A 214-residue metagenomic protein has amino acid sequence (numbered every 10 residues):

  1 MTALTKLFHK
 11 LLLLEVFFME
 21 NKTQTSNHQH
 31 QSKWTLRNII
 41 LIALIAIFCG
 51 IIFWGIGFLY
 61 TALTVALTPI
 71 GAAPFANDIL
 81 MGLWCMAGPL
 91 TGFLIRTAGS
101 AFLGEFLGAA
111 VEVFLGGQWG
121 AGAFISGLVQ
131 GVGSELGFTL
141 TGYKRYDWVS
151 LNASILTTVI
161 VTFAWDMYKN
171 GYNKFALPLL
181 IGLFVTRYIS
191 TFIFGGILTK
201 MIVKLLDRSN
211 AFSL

Functional and structural regions predicted by a protein language model:
M1-F18: N-terminal amphipathic/basic-hydrophobic helices that include classical n-h-c signal peptides and signal-anchor
E15, E20-T91, K204: Hydrophobic transmembrane alpha-helices
N21-T23, N38-A46, I125-D166: Short helix-perturbing small/polar motifs within transmembrane alpha-helices
I39-L44, G82, M86, F102-L103 (+3 more regions): Hydrophobic alpha-helical transmembrane segments
I45-F53, A87-G88, G108, E112 (+4 more regions): Alpha-helical transmembrane segments of multipass membrane proteins
G57, G108-L136, K169: Interfacial aromatic-anchored transmembrane helix boundaries in multi-pass membrane proteins
G92-L103, L140-V149: Membrane-helix interface "capping/anchor" motifs
S154-L214: Terminal transmembrane helical module of multi-pass membrane proteins
